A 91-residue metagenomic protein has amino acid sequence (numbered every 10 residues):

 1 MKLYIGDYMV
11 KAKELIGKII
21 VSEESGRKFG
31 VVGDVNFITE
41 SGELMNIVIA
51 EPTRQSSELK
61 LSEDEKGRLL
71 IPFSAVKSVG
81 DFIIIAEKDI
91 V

Functional and structural regions predicted by a protein language model:
M1-V91: Peripheral interaction segments used for macromolecular assembly
